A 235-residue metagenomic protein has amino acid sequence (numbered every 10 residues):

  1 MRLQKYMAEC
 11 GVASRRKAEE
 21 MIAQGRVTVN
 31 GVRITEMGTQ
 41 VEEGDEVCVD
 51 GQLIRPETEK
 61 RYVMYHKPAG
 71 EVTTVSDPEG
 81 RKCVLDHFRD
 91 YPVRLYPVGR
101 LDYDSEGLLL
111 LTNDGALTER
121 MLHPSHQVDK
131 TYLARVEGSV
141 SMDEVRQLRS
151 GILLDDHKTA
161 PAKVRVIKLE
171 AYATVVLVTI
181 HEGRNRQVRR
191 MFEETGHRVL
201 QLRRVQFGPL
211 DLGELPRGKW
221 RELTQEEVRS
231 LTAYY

Functional and structural regions predicted by a protein language model:
M1-Y235: Basic, flexible Lys/Arg- and Gly-enriched helix-loop patches that mediate nucleic-acid binding at interfaces with rRNA
